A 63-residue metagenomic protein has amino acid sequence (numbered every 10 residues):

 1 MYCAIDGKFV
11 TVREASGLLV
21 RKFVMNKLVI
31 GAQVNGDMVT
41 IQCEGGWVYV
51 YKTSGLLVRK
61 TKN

Functional and structural regions predicted by a protein language model:
M1-I5, V10-T11, A32-C43, V48: Short beta-strand elements that form the blades of beta-propeller/WD-repeat-like and other beta-sheet-rich scaffold
E14-S16, K52-S54: Short loop/turn segments that connect beta-strands within beta-propeller blades
L18-L28, L56-T61: A short beta-strand motif characteristic of beta-propeller blades
V34-D37, S54-L56, N63: Surface-exposed beta-strand edges and their flanking turn/coil or helix-capping segments
